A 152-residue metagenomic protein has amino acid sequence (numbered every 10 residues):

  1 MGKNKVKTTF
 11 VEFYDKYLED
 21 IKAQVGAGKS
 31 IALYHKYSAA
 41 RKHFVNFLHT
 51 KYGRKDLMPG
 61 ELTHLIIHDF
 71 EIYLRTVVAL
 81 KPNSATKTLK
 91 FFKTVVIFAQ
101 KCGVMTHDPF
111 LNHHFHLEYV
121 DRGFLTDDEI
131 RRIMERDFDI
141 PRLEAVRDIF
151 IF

Functional and structural regions predicted by a protein language model:
G2-V11, A32-H35, L48-I72, E118: A Lys/Arg-rich helix-loop hairpin that forms a DNA/phosphate-binding surface
F10-R41: Short, aromatic/basic-rich helix-turn unit that serves as a nucleic-acid recognition element
Q24-Y34, L57, V78-T86, D139 (+1 more regions): Short, charged/polar micro-motifs that form catalytic or ligand-binding hotspots
A32, A40-T50, T76-L111: N-terminal DNA-binding recognition helix of tyrosine site-specific recombinases/integrases
R41, V45, E71, I149: Generic structural marker for isolated residues within well-ordered, non-membrane alpha-helices of soluble domains
T50, Y73-T76, K101, R132-I140: Conserved helix-loop functional segments at active or binding sites
K55-T88, H113, D128, R132: Extended hydrophobic/aromatic segments used for targeting, binding, or gating
P82, T86, M105, P109-F152: Basic, Lys/Arg- and aromatic-enriched nucleic-acid-binding interface segment
